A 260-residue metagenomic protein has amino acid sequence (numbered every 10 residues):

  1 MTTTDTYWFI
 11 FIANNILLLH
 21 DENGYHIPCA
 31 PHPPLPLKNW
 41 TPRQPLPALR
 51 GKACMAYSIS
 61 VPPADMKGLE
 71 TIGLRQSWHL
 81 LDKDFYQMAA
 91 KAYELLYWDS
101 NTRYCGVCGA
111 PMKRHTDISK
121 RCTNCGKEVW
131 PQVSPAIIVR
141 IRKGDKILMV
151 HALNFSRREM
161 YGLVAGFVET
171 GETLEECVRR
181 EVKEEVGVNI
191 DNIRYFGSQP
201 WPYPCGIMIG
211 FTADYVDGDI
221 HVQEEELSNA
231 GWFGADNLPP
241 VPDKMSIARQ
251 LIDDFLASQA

Functional and structural regions predicted by a protein language model:
M1-T102, K113, S156-Y161, Q223-A260: Nudix hydrolase/Nudix homology domain
L17-L18, T116-G162, F167, N189-I190 (+1 more regions): N-terminal strand-loop-strand
G109-M112, V129: Cys/His-rich microdomains that often coordinate metals
K113-T116, G187-G197: Short, well-structured beta-strand/strand-turn elements
V164, V178, V182: Hydrophobic alpha-helical positions that pack around
E172: Surface-exposed, charge/polar-rich loops and edge strands
Q199-H221: Active-site-adjacent beta-strand/loop module that shapes the phosphate/pyrophosphate-binding cleft
